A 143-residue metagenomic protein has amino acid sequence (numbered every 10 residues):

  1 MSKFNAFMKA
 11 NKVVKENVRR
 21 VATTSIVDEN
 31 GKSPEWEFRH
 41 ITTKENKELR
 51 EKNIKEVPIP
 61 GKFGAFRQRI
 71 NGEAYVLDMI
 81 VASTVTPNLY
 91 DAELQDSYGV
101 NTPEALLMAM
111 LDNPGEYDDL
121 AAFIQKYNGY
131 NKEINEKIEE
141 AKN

Functional and structural regions predicted by a protein language model:
M1-V18: Extended acidic low-complexity intrinsically disordered regions
E16-G31: Short acidic-hydrophobic surface loop/beta-edge motif
K32-E37, I41-N143: Short, surface-exposed, charged amphipathic helix/loop patches that serve as local interaction elements
